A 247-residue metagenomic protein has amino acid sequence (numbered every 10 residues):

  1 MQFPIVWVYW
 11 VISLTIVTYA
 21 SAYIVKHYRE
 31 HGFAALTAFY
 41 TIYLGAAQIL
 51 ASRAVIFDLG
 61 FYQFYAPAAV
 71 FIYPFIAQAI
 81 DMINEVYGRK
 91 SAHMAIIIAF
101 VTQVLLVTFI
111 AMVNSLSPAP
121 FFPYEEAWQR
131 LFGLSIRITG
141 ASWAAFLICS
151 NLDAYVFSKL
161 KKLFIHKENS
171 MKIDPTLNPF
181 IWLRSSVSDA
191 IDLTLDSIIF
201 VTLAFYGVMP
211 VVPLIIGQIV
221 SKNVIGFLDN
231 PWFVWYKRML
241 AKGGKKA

Functional and structural regions predicted by a protein language model:
M1-I83, Y87-K90, F100: Hydrophobic transmembrane alpha-helices
Q2, Y62-I72, A127-A144: Short aromatic-rich membrane-water interface segments that cap or initiate transmembrane helices in multi-pass membrane
K90-I98, L177-R184: Membrane-interface alpha-helices at helix entry/exit sites of multi-pass transporters
I97, V101-F121, F146, S150-A154: Transmembrane alpha-helix/helix-exit interface in multi-pass inner-membrane proteins
M112-I138, H166, S170-I173: Membrane-interface interhelical connector segments
R137, A141, A145, K167-E168 (+3 more regions): Membrane-embedded alpha-helical bundles of multi-pass transporters/translocases, especially carrier/permease families
S142-S158, S188-I199: Alpha-helical transmembrane segments of helical membrane proteins, especially in multi-pass transport, channel
L163-T194: Internal alpha-helical transmembrane segments of multi-pass membrane proteins
